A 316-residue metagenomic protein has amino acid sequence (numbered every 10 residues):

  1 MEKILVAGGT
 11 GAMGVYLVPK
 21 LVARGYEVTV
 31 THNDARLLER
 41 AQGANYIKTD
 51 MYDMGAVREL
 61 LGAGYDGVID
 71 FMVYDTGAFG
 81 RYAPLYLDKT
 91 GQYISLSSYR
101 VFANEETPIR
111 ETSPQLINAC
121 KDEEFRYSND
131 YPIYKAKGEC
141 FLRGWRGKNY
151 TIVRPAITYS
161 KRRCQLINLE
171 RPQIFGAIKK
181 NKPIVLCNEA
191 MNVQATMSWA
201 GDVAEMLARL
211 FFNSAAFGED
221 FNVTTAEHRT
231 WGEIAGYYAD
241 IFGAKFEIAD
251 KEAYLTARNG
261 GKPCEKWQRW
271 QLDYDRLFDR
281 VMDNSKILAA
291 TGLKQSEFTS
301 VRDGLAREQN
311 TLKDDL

Functional and structural regions predicted by a protein language model:
I4-R24: N-terminal Rossmann NAD(P)H-binding glycine-rich loop of SDR-like oxidoreductase domains
A7, S160, C187-V193, F221-R229 (+3 more regions): Glycine-rich Rossmann NAD(P)(H)-binding loop
A83-A136, G144-W145, T151: Conserved Rossmann-fold NAD(P)-dependent oxidoreductase catalytic core, especially the SDR/UDP-sugar
E139-C164: Conserved beta-loop-beta element that borders a ligand/cofactor-binding pocket
L166-F175, C187-F212, G218-E219: Substrate-positioning beta->alpha
A200, N259-Q295: Conserved C-terminal active-site "lid" loop/helix of NAD(P)H-dependent oxidoreductases that clamps the redox cofactor
M206-Q271, A306, L312: Mid/C-terminal beta-alpha module of Rossmann-like enzyme folds, strongest in SDR-family dehydrogenases/epimerases
K294, F298-L316: Amphipathic terminal alpha-helices
